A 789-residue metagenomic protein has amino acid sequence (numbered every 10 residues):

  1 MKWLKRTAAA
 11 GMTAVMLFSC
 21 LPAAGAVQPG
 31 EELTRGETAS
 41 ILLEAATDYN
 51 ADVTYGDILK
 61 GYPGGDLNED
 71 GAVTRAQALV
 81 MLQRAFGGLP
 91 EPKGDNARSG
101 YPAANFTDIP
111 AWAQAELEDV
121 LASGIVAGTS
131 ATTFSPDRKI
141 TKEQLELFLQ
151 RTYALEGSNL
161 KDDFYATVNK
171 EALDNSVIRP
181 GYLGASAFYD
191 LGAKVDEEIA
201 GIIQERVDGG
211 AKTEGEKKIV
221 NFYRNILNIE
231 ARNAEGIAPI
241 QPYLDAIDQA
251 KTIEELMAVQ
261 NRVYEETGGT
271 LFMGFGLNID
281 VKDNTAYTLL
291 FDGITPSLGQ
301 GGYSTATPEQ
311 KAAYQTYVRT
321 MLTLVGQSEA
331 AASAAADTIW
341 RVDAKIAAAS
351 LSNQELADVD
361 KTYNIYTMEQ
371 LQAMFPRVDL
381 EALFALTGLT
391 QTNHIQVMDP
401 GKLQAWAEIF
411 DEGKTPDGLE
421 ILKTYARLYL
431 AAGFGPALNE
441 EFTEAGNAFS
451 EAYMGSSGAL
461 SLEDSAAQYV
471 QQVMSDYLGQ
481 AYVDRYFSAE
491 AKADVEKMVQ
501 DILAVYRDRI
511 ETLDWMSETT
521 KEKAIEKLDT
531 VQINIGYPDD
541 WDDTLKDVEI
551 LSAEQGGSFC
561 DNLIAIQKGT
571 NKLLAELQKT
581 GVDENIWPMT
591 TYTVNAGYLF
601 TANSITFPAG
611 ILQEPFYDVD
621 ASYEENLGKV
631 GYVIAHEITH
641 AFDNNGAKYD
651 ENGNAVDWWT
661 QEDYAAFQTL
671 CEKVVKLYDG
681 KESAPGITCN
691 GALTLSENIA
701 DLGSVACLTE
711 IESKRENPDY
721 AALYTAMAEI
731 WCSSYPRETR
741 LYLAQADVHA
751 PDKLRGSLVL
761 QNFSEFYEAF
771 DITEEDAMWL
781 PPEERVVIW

Functional and structural regions predicted by a protein language model:
K2-A115, A127-K142, L149-E156, S517: Feature responds to low-complexity, polar/acidic, surface-exposed segments characteristic of secreted/exported proteins
V27-P29, G64-E69, A104-T107, T133-S135 (+9 more regions): Second-shell loop/turn segments in exported
T34-T38, T54-Y55, P63, T74-L82 (+30 more regions): Stable alpha-helical elements in mature extracytoplasmic
L43-T47, I58, Q83-E91, L121-I125 (+19 more regions): Sec-exported extracytoplasmic/periplasmic mature domains
T47-N50, A172-V177, L298, P615: Short, solvent-exposed loop/turn elements at domain surfaces
N159-D163, N169-A231: Active-site-surrounding "flap" and adjacent substrate/cofactor-binding loops of secreted or lumenal enzymes, prototyped
I203-K497, D501: Noncatalytic, helix-rich "gating/capping" subdomain that lines the substrate-entry/channel surface of large enzyme
P400, Q471, S475, G479-W789: Intrinsically disordered, low-complexity linker/terminal regions across diverse proteins
